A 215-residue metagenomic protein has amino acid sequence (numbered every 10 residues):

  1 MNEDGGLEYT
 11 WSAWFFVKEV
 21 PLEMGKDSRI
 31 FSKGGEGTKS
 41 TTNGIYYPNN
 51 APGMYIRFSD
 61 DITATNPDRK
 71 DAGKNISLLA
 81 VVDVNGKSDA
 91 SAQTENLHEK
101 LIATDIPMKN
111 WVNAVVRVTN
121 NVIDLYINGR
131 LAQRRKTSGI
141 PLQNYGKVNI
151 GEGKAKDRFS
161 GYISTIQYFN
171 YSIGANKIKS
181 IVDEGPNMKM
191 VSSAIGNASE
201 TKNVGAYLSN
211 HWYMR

Functional and structural regions predicted by a protein language model:
M1-R215: Extracellular glycan-associated modules
